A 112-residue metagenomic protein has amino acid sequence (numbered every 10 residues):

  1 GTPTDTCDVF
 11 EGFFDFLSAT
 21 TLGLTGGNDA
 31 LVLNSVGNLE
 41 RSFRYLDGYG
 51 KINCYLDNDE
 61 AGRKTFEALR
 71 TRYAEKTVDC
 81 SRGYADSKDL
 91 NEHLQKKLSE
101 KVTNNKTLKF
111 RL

Functional and structural regions predicted by a protein language model:
G1-P3: A short acidic-Thr-Gly-centered motif at the start of a beta-strand
D5, T21-L112: TOPRIM fold recognition
E11-F14, N58: Helix N-cap/beta->alpha junction signal
